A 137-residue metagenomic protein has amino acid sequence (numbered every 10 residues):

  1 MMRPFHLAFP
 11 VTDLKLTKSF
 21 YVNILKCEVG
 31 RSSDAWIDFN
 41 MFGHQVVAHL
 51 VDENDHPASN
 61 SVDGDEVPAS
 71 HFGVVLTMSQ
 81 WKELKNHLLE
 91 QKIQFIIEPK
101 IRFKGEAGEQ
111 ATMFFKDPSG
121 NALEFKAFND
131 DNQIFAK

Functional and structural regions predicted by a protein language model:
M1-K15, F72, A127-K137: N-terminal beta-strand motif that seeds the catalytic metal site of vicinal oxygen chelate
P4-V11, N40, N60-L88, Q110-K116: Vicinal oxygen chelate
L7-V22, H56-D65, K92, N121-A122: Short N-terminal helix-initiation segments at or just after the protein's N-terminus
P10-E53: Core segments of cupin and vicinal oxygen chelate
D13, G43, D52, L76-M78 (+2 more regions): Non-catalytic surface loops within mature trypsin-like serine protease
V29, I37-D38, S61-G64, K104-G105: Short secondary-structure boundary/capping segments
V47-A48, N54-A58, D131-I134: A short local loop/turn or secondary-structure capping micro-motif enriched for an aromatic residue
K85-K137: Vicinal oxygen chelate
